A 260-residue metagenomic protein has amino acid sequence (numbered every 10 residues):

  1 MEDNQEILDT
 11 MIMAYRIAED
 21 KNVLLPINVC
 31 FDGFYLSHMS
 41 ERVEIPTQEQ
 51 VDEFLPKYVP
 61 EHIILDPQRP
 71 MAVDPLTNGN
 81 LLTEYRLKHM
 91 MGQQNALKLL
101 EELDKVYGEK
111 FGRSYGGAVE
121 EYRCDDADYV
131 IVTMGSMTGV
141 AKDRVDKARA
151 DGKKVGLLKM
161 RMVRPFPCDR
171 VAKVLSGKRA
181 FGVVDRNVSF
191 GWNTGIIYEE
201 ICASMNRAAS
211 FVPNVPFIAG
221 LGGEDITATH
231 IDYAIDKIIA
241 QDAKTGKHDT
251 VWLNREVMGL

Functional and structural regions predicted by a protein language model:
M1-G33, S210-E224: Conserved thiamine diphosphate
D9-M13, H38-I45, R144, R170 (+2 more regions): Short acidic, glycine/serine/threonine-rich loops at helix termini
K21-C30, R113-Y122, V155-G156, F211-P216 (+1 more regions): Flexible, glycine/charged-enriched surface loops at secondary-structure junctions
P26-E120: Conformationally flexible catalytic loops at phosphate/diphosphate-handling active centers
L99-G116, T133-A141, M160-C168: A general structural motif
D125-K153, F166-K173: Redox- and metal-dependent alpha/beta enzyme cores, enriched for Fe-S-associated oxidoreductases and cofactor-handling
D185-L260: Peripheral docking tails and interdomain loops at the edges of cofactor- or intermediate-handling domains
